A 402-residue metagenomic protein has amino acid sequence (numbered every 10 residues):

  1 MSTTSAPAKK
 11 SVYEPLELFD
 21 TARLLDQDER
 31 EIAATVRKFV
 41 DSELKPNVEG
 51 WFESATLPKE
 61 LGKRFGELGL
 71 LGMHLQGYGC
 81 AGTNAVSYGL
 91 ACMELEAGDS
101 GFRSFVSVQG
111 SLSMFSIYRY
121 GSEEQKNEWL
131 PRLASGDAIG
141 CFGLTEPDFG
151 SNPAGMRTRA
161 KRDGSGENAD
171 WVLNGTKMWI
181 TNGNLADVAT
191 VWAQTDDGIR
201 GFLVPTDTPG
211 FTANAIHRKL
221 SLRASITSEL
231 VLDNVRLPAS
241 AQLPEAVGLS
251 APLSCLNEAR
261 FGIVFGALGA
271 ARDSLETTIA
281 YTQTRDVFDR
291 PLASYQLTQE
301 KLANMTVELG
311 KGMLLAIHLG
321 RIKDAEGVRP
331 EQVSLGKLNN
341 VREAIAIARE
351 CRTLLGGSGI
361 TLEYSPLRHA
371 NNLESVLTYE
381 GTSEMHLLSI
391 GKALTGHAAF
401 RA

Functional and structural regions predicted by a protein language model:
M1-G98, V108, Y120-Q125, R132 (+7 more regions): Alpha-helical interface subdomain recognition
G69, C92-E96, A193-D196, V204-P209 (+1 more regions): Short Ser/Thr-interspersed hydrophobic loop/turn segments at strand-loop and sheet-helix junctions that line or gate
T83, N152-A154, A169, N182-A186 (+2 more regions): Short glycine/proline-enriched turns and hinge-like loops at secondary-structure junctions
G136-L144: A short, Trp-centered hydrophobic/proline-enriched beta-strand micro-motif
D148-S151, W179-N182, Q194, K219-I226: Short Gly/Pro-enriched turn/cap motifs at secondary-structure boundaries
G155, D207-R236: Flexible, small-/acidic-enriched active-site or ligand-binding loops
R157, A169-A213: A short core secondary-structure module
S228-S254: A short, charged helix-loop
